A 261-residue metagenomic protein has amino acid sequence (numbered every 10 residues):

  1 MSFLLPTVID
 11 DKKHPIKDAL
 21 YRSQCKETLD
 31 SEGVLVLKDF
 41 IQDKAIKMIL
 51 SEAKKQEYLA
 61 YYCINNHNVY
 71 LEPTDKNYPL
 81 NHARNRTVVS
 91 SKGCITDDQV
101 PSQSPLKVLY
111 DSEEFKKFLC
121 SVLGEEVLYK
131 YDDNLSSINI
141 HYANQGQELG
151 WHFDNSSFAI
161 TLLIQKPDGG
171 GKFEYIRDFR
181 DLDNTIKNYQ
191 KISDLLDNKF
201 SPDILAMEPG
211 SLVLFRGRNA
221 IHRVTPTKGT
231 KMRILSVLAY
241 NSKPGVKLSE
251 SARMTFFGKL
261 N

Functional and structural regions predicted by a protein language model:
M1-H82, S112-E113, L260-N261: N-terminal auxiliary "cap/dimerization" subdomain that precedes the catalytic jelly-roll/cupin core of mononuclear
R22, S112-K116, S157, G217: A structural signal for well-ordered alpha-helical scaffolds and beta->alpha junctions
L37, F158-I160, I234-S236: Hydrophobic residues positioned within well-ordered beta-strands of beta-sheet architectures
K38, Q42, V108-D111, F153 (+2 more regions): Aromatic-acidic/polar surface patches that form glycan- and anion
I41, I164, Y240-S242: Short beta-strand segments enriched in hydrophobic/aromatic residues within well-folded beta-rich domains
I41, M48-K55, L80-D133: Signature of the catalytic double-stranded beta-helix
Q99-K107, K116-L212: Catalytic core of non-heme Fe(II) oxygenases with the double-stranded beta-helix
Y175-D178, D183-N261: Catalytic core of Fe(II)/2-oxoglutarate
